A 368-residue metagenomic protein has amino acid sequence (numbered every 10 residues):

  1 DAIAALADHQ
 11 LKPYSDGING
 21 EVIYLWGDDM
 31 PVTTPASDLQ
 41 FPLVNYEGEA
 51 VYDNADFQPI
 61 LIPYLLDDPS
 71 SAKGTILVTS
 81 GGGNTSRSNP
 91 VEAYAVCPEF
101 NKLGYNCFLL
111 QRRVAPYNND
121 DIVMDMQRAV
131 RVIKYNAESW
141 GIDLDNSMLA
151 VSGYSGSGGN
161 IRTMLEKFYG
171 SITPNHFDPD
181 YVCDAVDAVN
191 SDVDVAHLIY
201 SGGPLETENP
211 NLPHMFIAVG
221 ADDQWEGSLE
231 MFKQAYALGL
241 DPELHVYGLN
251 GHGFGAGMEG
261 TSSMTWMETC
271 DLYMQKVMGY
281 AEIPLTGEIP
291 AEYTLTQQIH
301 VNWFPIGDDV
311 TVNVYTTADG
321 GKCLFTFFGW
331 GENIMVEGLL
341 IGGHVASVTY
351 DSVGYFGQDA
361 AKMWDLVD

Functional and structural regions predicted by a protein language model:
I3-P69: N-terminal cap/lid segment of alpha/beta-hydrolase-fold proteins
K73-G81: Short beta-strand element of the alpha/beta-hydrolase
S80-T85, A221-D222: Active-site glycine-rich loops that stabilize anionic/oxyanionic intermediates across multiple enzyme folds
S88-E92, L110-D143, G260-M264: Catalytic nucleophile-loop/oxyanion-hole region of alpha/beta-hydrolase and closely related hydrolase-like folds
P90-F108: Short amphipathic alpha-helix adjacent to the substrate-entry channel of hydrolases
R128-N211: Primarily recognizes the serine-hydrolase "nucleophile elbow" in alpha/beta-hydrolase and SGNH/GDSL folds
F216-V219: Short beta-strand/loop motif that positions the catalytic acidic residue of the alpha/beta-hydrolase fold
L240-I289: C-terminal catalytic histidine-bearing segment of alpha/beta-hydrolase fold enzymes
